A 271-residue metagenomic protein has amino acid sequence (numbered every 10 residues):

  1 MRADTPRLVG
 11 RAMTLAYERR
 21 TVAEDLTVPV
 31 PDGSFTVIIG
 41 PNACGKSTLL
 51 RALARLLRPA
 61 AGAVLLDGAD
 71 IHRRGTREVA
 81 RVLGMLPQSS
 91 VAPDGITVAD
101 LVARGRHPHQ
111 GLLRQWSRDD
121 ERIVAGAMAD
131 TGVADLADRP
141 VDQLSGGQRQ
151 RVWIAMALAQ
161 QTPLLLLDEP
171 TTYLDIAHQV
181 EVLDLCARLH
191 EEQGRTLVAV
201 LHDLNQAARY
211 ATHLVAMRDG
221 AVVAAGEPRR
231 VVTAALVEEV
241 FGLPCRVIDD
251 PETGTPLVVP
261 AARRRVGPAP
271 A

Functional and structural regions predicted by a protein language model:
L8, V22-D25: Conserved structural motif at the start of ABC-family nucleotide-binding domains
I39-P41: The feature captures the beta-strand-to-loop junction immediately N-terminal to the Walker
A54: Helix-to-loop junction immediately C-terminal to a conserved catalytic motif
G62-D70, V79: Conserved ABC transporter NBD signature motif
Q115, P140-L144: Conserved ABC ATPase signature
L165-E169: Catalytic Walker B motif of ABC-type/P-loop ATPase nucleotide-binding domains
V240-A271: ABC ATPase nucleotide-binding domains
